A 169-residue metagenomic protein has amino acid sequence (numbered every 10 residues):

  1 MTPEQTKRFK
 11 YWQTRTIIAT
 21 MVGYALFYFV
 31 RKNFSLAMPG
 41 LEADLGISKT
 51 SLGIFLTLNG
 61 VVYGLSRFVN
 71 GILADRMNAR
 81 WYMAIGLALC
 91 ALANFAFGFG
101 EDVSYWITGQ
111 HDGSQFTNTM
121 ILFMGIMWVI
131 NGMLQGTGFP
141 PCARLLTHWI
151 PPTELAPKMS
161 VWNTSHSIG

Functional and structural regions predicted by a protein language model:
R15-K49: Extracytoplasmic
G23-Y24, Y28, G60, N94 (+1 more regions): Helical-face signature of the major facilitator-like transporter fold
Y28, K32, F116, M120 (+1 more regions): Small-residue-rich segments within alpha-helical transmembrane domains of MFS-like 12-TM solute carriers
K32, G60-F68: Residue-level signature of mid-helix packing/kink "hotspots" within the transmembrane helices of 12-pass Major
R67-N78: Helix-to-loop junctions at the C-terminal end of transmembrane segments in multipass secondary transporters
A88-T117: C-terminal ends and interior cores of transmembrane alpha-helices in multi-pass membrane transporters/permeases
M127-H166: Cytoplasmic helix-loop-helix junction between adjacent transmembrane helices in 12-TM secondary transporters
